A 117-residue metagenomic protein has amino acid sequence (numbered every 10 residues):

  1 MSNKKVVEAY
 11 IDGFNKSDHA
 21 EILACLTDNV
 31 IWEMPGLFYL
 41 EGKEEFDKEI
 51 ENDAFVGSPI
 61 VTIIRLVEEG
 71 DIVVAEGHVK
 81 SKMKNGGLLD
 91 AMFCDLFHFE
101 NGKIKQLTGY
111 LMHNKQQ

Functional and structural regions predicted by a protein language model:
M1-A20, A24-D28: Short, low-complexity N-terminal intrinsically disordered segments enriched in polar/charged residues
S2, N15, E33, D47-Q117: A beta-strand edge to alpha-helix "cap/lid" segment located at domain peripheries
I31-L40: A short gly/proline-enriched turn/hairpin at secondary-structure junctions
